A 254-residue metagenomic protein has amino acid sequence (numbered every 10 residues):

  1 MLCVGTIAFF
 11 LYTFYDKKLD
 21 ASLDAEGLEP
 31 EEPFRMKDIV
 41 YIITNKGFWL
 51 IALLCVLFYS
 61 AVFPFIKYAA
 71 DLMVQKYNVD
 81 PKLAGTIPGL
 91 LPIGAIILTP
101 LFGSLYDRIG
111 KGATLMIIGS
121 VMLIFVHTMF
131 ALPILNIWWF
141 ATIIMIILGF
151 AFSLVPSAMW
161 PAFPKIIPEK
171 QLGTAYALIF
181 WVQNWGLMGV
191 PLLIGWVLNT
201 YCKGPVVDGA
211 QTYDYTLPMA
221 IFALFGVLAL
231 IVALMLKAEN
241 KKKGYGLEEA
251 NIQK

Functional and structural regions predicted by a protein language model:
M1, W196-G226: A membrane-interface helix-boundary motif in multi-pass transporters
L2-D24, V232-K237: C-terminal membrane-cytosol helix-exit motif in multi-pass small-molecule transporters
Y12-K37, K242-I252: Flexible cytoplasmic inter-helical loops of multi-pass small-molecule transporters
N45-I96, P156, W160, V190-P191: Extracytoplasmic gate region of multi-pass secondary transporters
V79-P88, I137, A141, D214-Y215: Juxtamembrane helix-start elements in MFS-like secondary transporters
L98-K111, L198: Helix-to-loop junctions at the C-terminal end of transmembrane segments in multipass secondary transporters
G112-M159: C-terminal transmembrane helical hairpin of 12-TM major facilitator-type secondary transporters
E169-K203: A late C-terminal transmembrane helix in Major Facilitator Superfamily
